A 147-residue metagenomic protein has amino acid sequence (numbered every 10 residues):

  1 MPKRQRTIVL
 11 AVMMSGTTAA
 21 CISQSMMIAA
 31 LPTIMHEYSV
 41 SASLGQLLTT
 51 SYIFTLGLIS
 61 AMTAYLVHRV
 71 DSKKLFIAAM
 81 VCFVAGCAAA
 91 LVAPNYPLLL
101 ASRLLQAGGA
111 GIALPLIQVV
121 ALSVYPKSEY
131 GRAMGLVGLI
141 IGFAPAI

Functional and structural regions predicted by a protein language model:
I8-T63: Extracytoplasmic
V9, S72, E129-G131: Cytoplasm-facing, short amphipathic helices at loop-to-helix transitions on the intracellular side of 12-TM secondary
T17, C21, N95-L99, R103-A107: Helical-face signature of the major facilitator-like transporter fold
T17, T49, I53, R132-A146: Small-residue-rich transmembrane alpha-helices and their cytosolic helix-loop interfaces in multi-pass secondary
C21, S25, L91, A107-P115 (+1 more regions): Small-residue-rich segments within alpha-helical transmembrane domains of MFS-like 12-TM solute carriers
E37-S39, D71, V92-L98, G109 (+1 more regions): Helix-breaking motifs and short loop linkers at transmembrane-helix boundaries and internal kinks in secondary membrane
L58-P97: Conserved MFS/SLC helix-loop-helix module at the cytosolic interface between two early adjacent transmembrane helices
L104-I140: Cytoplasmic helix-loop-helix junction between adjacent transmembrane helices in 12-TM secondary transporters
